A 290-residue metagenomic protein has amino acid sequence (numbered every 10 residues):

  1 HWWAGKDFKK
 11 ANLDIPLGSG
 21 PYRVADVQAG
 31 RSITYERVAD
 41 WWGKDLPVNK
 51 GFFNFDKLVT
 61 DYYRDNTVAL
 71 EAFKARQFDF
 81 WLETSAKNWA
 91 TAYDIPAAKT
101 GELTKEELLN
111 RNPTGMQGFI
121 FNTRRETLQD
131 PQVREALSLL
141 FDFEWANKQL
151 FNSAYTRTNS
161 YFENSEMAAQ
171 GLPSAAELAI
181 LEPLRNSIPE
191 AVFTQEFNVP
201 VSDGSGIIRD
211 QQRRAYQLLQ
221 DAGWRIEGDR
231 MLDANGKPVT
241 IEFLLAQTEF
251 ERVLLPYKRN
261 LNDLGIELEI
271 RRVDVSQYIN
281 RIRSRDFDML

Functional and structural regions predicted by a protein language model:
H1, L13-V68, W89-G115, G223-E242 (+1 more regions): Aromatic-rich, solvent-exposed beta-strand/loop patch
Y22, F55-V59, Q77-E83, P256 (+1 more regions): Ligand-binding pocket segment of bilobal, Venus flytrap-like solute-binding proteins
R23, E36, Q129-R259: Append "and occasionally in soluble cytosolic enzymes with long acidic Gly/Pro-rich linkers
A25-E36, D61-R125, E135-A136, F141-Y161 (+3 more regions): Extracellular/periplasmic solute-recognition and catalytic clefts
D56, Q77-D79, Q129-R134, D142-A146 (+3 more regions): Loop/turn elements at helix/coil->beta-strand transitions in domains of secreted/extracellular proteins
F73, L261-N262: Noncatalytic alpha-helical scaffolds and linker/capping helices
K105-L108, I266-V275: A generic structural motif
R272-D286: Beta-rich nucleic-acid/ligand-interaction surfaces
